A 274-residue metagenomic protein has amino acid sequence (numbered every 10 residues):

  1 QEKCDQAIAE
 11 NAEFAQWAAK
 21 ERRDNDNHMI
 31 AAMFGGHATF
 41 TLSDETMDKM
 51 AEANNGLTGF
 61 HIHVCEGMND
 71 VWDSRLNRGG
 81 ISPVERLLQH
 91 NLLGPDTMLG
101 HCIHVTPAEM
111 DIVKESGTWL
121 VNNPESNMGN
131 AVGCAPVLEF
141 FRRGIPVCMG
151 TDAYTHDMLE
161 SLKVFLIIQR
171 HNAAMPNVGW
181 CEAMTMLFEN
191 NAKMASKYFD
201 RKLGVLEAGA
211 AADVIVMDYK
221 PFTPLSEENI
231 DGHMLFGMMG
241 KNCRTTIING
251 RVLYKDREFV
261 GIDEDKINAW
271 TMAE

Functional and structural regions predicted by a protein language model:
Q1-I103: Metal-coordinating catalytic core of metallo-dependent amide/deamination hydrolases
F34, H63, L99, V113 (+7 more regions): Divalent metal-coordination and catalytic microenvironments
N54-G59, L92-P95, I112-V121, R142-V147 (+1 more regions): Glycine-enriched alpha-helix->loop->beta-strand junction motifs that scaffold or abut catalytic
E66, P124-G129, D152-Y154: Short, acidic/turn-prone active-site loops that include or flank metal/cofactor- and phosphate-binding residues
M68-I81, E109-K114, A131-F140, T155-H171 (+2 more regions): Histidine/acidic-residue-rich catalytic or RNA/ligand-binding cores of hydrolases and nuclease-related proteins
Q89-L92, D96, P136-P221, L235-M238: His/Asp/Glu-enriched, well-ordered alpha-helical/loop segment that forms or immediately abuts the divalent-metal
V105-T118, N123-G129: Long hydrophobic segments that form regular secondary structure
A211-N268: C-terminal cap of metal-dependent C-N hydrolases
